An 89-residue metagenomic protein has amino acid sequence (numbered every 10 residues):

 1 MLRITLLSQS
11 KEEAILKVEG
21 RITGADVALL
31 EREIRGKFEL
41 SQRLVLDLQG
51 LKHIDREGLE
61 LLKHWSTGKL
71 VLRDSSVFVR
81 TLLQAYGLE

Functional and structural regions predicted by a protein language model:
M1-K17: Short beta-strand/loop segment at the start of cytosolic alpha/beta domains
V18-E89: Amphipathic alpha-helical interaction surfaces in cytosolic regulatory modules
